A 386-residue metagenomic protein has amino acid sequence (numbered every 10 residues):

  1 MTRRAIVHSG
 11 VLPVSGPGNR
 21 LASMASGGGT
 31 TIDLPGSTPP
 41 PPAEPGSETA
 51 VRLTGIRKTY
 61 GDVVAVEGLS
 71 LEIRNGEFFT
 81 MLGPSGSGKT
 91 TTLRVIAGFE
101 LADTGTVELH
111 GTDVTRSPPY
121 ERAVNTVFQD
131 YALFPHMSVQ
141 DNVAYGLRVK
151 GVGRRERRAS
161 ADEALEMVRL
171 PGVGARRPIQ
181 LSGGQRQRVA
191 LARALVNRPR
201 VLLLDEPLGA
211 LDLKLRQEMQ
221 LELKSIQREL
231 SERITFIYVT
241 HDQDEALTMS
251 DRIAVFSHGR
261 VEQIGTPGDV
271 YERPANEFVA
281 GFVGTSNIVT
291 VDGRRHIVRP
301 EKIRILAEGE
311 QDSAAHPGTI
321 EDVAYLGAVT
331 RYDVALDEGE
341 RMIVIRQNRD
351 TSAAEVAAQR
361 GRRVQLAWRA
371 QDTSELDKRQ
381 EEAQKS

Functional and structural regions predicted by a protein language model:
T2-P39, S286, R295-S386: Non-catalytic connector elements of ABC transporters
F78, S117-N125, Q129-A275: ABC ATPase nucleotide-binding domains
L82-P84: The feature captures the beta-strand-to-loop junction immediately N-terminal to the Walker
T90-L93, V189: ABC ATPase nucleotide-binding domain helices that frame the ATP-binding cleft
A97: Helix-to-loop junction immediately C-terminal to a conserved catalytic motif
G105-D113: Conserved ABC transporter NBD signature motif
